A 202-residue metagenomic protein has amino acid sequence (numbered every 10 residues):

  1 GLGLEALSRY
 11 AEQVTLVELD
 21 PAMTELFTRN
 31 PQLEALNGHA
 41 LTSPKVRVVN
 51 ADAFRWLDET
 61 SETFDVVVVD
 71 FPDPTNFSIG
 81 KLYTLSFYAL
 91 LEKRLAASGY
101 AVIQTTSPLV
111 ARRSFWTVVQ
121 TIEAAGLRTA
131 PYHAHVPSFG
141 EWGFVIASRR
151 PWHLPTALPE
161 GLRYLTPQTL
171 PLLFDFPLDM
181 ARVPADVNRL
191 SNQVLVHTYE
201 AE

Functional and structural regions predicted by a protein language model:
G1-I103, P108-V118, E123-A125, S138: The AdoMet/dcAdoMet-binding core of the Class I SAM-like
P44, D52-F54, E59, R128-E202: Soluble small-group transferase modules, centered on the S-adenosyl donor enzyme superfamily
